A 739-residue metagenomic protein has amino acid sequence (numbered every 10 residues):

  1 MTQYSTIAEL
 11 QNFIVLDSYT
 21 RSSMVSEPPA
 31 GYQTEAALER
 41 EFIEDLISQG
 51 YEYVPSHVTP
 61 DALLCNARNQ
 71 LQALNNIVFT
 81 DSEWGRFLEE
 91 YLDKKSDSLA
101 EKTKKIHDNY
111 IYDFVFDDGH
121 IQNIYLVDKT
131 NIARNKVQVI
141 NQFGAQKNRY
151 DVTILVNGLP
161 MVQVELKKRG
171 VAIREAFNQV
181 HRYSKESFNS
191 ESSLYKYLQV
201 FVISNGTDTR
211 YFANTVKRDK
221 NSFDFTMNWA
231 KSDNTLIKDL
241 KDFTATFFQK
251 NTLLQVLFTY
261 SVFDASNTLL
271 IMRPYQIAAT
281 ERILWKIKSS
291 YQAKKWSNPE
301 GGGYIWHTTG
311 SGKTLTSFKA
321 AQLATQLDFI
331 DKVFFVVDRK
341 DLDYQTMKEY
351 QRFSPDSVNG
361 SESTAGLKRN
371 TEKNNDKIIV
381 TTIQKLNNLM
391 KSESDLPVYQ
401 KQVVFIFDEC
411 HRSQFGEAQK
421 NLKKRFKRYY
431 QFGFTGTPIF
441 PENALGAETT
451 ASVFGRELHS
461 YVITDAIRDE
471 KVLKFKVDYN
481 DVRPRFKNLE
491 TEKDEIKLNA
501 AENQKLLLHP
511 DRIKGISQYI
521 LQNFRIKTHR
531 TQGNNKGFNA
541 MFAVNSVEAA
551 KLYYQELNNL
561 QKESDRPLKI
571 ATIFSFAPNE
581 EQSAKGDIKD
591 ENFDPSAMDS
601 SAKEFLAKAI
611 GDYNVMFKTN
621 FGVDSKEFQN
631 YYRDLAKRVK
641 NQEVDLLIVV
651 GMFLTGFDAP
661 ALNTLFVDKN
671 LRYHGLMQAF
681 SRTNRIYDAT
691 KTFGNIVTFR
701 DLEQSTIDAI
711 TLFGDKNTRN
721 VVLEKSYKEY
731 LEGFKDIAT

Functional and structural regions predicted by a protein language model:
T2-K332, D341, Q345-D356, Q384 (+2 more regions): ATP-dependent helicase/translocase motor core
Q351-K391: Inter-Walker segment of RecA-like/P-loop motor cores
I378-N421, N630-Y631, L635, V649-G651: Conserved RecA-like ASCE ATPase "motif II neighborhood" in helicase/translocase motors
F415-F475: Post-DEXD/H (motif II) to motif III coupling segment of the RecA-like Helicase ATP-binding lobe
G455-M541: Conserved interdomain linker/interface between the two RecA-like ATPase lobes of SF2 helicase motors
K505-L646: Conserved C-terminal RecA-like helicase domain
V649, F653-Q678, G694-T698: A short beta-strand element within the Helicase C-terminal
Y687-T739: Long, hydrophobic alpha-helical segments
